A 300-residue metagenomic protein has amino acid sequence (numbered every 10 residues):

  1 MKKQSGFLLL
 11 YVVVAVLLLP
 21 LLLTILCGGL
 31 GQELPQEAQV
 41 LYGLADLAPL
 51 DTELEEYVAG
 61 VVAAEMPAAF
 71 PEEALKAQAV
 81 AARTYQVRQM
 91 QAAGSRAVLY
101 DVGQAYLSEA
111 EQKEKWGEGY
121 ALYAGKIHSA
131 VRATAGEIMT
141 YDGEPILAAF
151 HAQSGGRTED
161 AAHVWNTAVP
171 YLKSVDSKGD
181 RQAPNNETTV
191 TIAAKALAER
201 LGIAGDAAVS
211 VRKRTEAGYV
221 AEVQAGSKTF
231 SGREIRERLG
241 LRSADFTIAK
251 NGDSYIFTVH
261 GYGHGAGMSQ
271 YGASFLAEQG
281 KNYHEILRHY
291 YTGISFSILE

Functional and structural regions predicted by a protein language model:
M1-E300: Conserved, single-site charged/polar hotspot
